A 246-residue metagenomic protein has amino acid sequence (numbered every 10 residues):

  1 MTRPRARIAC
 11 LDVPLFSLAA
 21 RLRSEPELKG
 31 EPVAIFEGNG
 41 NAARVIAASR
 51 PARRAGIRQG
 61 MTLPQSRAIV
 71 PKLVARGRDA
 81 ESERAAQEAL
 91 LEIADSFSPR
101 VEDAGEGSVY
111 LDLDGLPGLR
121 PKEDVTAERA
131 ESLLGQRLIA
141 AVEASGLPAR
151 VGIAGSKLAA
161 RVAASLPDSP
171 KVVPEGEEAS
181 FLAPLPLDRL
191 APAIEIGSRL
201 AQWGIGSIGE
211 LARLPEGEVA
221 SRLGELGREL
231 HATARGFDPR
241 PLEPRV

Functional and structural regions predicted by a protein language model:
M1-Y110, G115-P117, T126-A140, A149 (+2 more regions): Residues that scaffold, gate, or flank divalent-cation-dependent active/transport sites
L22-S24, V45-A48, R161-P167, L223-G224 (+1 more regions): Short acidic, glycine/serine/threonine-rich loops at helix termini
A55-I57, E177-R213: Amphipathic, charged-and-aliphatic alpha-helical interface segments that function as noncatalytic docking
S66, G107, V151, L200-L214 (+1 more regions): A short amphipathic alpha-helix within small helical-bundle interaction modules
A75-E88, P167, P215-V246: Alpha-helical interaction/regulatory segments in DNA maintenance proteins
F97-S98, L111, V173-S180: A structural signal for the main folded, soluble domain(s) of proteins
L116-E123, S169-V173, R240-P241: Short, charged/polar, Gly/Pro-enriched secondary-structure boundary elements
L133, R137-V172, G227-E229, T233: Structured, non-catalytic alpha/beta "coupling" segments that mediate domain-domain communication and provide generic
